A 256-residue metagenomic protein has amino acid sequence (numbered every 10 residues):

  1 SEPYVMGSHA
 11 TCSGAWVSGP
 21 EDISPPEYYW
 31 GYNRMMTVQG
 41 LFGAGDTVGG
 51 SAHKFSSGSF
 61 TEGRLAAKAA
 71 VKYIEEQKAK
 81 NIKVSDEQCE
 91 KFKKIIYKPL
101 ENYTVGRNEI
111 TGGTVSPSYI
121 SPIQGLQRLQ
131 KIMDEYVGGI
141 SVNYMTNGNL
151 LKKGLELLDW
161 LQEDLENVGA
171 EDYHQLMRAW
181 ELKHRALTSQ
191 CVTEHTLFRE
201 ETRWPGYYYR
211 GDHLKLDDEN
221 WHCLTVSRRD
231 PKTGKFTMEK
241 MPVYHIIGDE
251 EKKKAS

Functional and structural regions predicted by a protein language model:
S1: Core active-site phosphate/anionic-ligand binding loop and the adjoining beta-turn-alpha structural block in enzyme
V5-H9: Short loop/turn motifs at secondary-structure junctions and domain boundaries
A10, D22-S256: Glycine- and aromatic-enriched mobile tails/lids
